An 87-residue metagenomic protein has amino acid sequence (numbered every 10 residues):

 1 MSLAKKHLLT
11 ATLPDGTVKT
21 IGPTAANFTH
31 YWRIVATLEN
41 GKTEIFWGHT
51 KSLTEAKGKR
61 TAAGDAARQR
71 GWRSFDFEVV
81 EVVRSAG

Functional and structural regions predicted by a protein language model:
M1, K6-H7, A11, W32 (+2 more regions): Intrinsic-disorder/low-complexity peptide segments enriched for small residues
S2-G16, G64-G87: Short, mixed-charge low-complexity intrinsically disordered segments
K6-H7, T20, S52, G58: N-terminal cationic leader/targeting segments used for protein routing and processing
A11, A36, G48, A56 (+1 more regions): Small side chains
T20-F46: Short aromatic-glycine-(Arg/Gly/Cys) micro-motifs in beta-strand/loop hairpins
W32-A36, A56, R60, F75-V79: Hydrophobic beta-strand residues in large extracellular and virion-surface proteins
G41-K59, V80-V82: A short, exposed loop/beta-hairpin motif centered on an aromatic-Gly-Thr core
